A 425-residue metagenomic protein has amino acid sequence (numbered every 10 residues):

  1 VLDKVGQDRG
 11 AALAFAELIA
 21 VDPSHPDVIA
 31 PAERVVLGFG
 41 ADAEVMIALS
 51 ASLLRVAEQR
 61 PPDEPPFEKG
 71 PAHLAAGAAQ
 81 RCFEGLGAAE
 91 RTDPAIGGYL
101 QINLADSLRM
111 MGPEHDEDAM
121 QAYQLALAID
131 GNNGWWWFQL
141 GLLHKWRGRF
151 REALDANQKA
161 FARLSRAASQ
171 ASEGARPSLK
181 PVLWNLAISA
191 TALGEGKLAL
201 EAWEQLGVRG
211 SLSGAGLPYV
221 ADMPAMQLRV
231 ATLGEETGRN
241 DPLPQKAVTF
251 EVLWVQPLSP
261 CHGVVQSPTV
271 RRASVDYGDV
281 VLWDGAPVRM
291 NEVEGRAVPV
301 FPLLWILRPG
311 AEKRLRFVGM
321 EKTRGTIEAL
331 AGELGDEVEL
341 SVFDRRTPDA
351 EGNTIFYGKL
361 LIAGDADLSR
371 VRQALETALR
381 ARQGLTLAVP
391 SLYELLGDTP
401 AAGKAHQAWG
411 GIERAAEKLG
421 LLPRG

Functional and structural regions predicted by a protein language model:
V1, P31-R34, A48, E68 (+4 more regions): "A position-specific structural signal for the A-helix of alpha-solenoid helical repeats
L2, V36, L53, H73 (+3 more regions): Residue at a conserved register position within TPR or TPR-like alpha-solenoid repeats
V5, F39, V56, A76 (+3 more regions): Structural motif corresponding to the intra-repeat A-B loop/turn of tetratricopeptide repeats
D8, H25, D42-A43, A72 (+4 more regions): TPR-repeat structural position
L18, V35, L53, C82-E90 (+3 more regions): Canonical positions in the second alpha-helix
P23, G40, E58, P94-A95 (+4 more regions): Short coil turns that delineate tetratricopeptide repeat
D27, E44, E64, A95-Y99 (+3 more regions): Start-of-helix register in tetratricopeptide repeats
